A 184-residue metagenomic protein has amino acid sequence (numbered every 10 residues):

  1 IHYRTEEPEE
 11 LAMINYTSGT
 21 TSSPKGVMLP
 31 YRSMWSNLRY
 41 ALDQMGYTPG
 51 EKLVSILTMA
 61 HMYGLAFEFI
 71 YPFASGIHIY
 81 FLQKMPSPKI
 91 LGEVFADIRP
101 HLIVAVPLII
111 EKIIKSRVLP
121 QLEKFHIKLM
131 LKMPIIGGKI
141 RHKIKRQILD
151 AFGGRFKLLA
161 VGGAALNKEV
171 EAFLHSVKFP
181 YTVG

Functional and structural regions predicted by a protein language model:
I1-Y16, S23, G46-K52: Conserved pre-ATP/AMP-binding loop-to-beta segment of ANL
H2-T5, M133-E171: Alpha-helix-centered segments that form part of catalytic cores
G19-T20, G76, G163: Conserved G/P- and acidic residue-centered "switch" motifs that form tight phosphate/ATP-binding loops in soluble
W35-K52, M59-Q147, R155, S176-P180: Conserved AMP-binding/adenylation subdomain of ANL enzymes
T182-G184: Beta-strand->loop->alpha-helix junctions that form or flank phosphate-binding loops in nucleotide-handling enzymes
